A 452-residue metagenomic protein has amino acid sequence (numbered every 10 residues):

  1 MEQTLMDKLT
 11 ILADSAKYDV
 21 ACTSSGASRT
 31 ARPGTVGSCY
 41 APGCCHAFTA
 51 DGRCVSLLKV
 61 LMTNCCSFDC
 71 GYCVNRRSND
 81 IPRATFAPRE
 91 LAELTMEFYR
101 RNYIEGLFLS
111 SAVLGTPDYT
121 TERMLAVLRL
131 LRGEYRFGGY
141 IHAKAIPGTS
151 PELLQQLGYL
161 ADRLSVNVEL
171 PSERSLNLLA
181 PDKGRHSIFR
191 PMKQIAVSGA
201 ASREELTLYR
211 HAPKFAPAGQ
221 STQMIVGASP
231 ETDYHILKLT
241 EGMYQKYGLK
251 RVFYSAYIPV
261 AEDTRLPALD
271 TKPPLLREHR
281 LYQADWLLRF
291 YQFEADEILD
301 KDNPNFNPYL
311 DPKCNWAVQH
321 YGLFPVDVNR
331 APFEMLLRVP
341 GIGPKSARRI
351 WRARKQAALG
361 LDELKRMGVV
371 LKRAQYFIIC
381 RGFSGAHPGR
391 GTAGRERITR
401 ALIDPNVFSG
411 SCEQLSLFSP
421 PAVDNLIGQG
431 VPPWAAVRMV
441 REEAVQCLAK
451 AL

Functional and structural regions predicted by a protein language model:
M1, K214-A216, Y234-Q245, L275-R277 (+3 more regions): Long C-terminal interaction/binding lobes of large macromolecular proteins
M1-C65, V370, I378, A386 (+1 more regions): Flexible, acidic/Gly-rich N-terminal and inter-domain linker regions that tether and position cofactor-handling modules
M1-F68, Y72-T222, V226-P230, M243 (+2 more regions): Conserved Radical SAM active-site core
N177, F189-A196, G227-H235, E241 (+1 more regions): A structural motif corresponding to the C-terminal lobe/cap of the Radical SAM core domain
R265-L337, R373-A422, A451: Long, highly charged, low-complexity intrinsically disordered interaction regions that mediate electrostatic DNA/RNA
A353-R354: Residue-level signature of tetratricopeptide-repeat
